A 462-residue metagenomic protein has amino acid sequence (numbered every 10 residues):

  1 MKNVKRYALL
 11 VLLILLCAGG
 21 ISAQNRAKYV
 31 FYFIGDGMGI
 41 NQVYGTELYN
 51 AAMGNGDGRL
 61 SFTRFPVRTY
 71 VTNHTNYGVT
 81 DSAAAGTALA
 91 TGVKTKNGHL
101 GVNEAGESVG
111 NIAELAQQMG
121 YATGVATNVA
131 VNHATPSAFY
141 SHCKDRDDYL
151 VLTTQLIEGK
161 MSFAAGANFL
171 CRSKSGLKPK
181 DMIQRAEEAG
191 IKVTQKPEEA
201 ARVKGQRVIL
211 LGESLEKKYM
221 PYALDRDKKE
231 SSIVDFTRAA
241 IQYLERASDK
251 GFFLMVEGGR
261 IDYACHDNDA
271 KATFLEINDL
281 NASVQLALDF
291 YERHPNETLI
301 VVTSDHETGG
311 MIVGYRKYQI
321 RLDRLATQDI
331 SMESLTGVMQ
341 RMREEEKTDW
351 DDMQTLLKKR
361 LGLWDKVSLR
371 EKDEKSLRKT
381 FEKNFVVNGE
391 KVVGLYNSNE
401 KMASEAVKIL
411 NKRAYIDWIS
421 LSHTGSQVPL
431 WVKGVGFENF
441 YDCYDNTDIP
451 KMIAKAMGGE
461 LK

Functional and structural regions predicted by a protein language model:
M1-L9: Bacterial N-terminal signal peptides that target proteins for export
L10-A18: Bacterial N-terminal signal peptides
S22-N25: Boundary at the C-terminal end of the N-terminal hydrophobic targeting segment
A27-G45, L89, K94-T95, N103 (+2 more regions): Mobile, glycine-rich extracellular loop/lid and propeptide segments that shape or gate substrate/ligand access
K28-Y29, M38-V43, L48-T87, H133-K462: A post-motif C-terminal structural segment
T91, G98, A165: Substrate-binding/charge-relay-adjacent region of secreted/lumenal peptidase catalytic domains
K96-G98, C265: Glycine/charged-rich beta-loop-alpha catalytic/anionic-binding loops adjacent to active sites
